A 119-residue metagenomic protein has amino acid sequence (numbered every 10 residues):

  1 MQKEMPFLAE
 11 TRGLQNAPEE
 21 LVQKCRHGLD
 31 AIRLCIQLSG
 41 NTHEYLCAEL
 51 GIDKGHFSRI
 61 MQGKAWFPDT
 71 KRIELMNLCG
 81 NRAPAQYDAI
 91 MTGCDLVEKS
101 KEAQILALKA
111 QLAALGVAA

Functional and structural regions predicted by a protein language model:
Q2-V22, D88-A119: Short, charged recognition helix plus adjacent turn of helix-turn-helix-like nucleic-acid-binding domains
H27-G28, I52: Alpha-helix N-cap/N′ positions at the starts of helices
L29-Y45, E102: Short basic helix-loop element that most often maps to the first helix and adjoining turn of HTH DNA-binding modules
H43, K54, R72: Helix-turn-helix DNA-binding elements, focusing on the entry/boundary residues of the two helices that contact DNA
A48: Alpha-helical residues within the helix-turn-helix
G51-F67: Recognition helix of helix-turn-helix/homeodomain-like DNA-binding domains that insert into the DNA major groove
K64-N77: Short, basic-rich loop-to-helix N-cap that marks the start of a DNA-contacting helix
N81-Q86: Short metal-binding segments enriched for Cys and/or His
